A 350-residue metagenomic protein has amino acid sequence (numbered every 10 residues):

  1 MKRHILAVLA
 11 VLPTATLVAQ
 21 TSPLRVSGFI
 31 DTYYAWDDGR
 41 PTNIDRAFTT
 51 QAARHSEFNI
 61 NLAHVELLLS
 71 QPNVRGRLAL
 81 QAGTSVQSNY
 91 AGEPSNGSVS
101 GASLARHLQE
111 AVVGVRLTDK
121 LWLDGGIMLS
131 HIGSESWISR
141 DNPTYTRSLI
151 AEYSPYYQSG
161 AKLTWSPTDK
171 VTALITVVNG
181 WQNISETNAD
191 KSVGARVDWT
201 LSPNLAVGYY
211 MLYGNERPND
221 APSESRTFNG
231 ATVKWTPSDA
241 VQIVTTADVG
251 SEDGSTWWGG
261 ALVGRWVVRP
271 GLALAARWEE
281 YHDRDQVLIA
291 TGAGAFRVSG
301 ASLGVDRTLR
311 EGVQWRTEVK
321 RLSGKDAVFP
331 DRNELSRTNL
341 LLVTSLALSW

Functional and structural regions predicted by a protein language model:
M1-S22: Cleavable N-terminal export/targeting peptides
T21, S70-V74, T118-K120, S130 (+5 more regions): Outer-membrane beta-barrel channels and translocator barrels
T21-W36: Short N-terminal segments immediately surrounding and downstream of signal-peptide cleavage
R25-F29, R77-G83, D124-G126, T176 (+3 more regions): Outer-envelope exported proteins of Gram-negative bacteria
G28, S56, I60-L69, E110-V115 (+8 more regions): Residues on the lipid-exposed face of transmembrane beta-strands in outer-membrane beta-barrel proteins
Y33-F58, V86-E110, L117-S202, G208-N215 (+1 more regions): Surface-exposed coil loops of outer-membrane beta-barrel proteins
T49-A52, V86-N89, N96-L104, S136 (+2 more regions): Outer-membrane beta-barrel pore domains
A52-S85: Glycine- and aromatic-enriched membrane insertion/assembly motifs of diderm outer-membrane and organelle channel
